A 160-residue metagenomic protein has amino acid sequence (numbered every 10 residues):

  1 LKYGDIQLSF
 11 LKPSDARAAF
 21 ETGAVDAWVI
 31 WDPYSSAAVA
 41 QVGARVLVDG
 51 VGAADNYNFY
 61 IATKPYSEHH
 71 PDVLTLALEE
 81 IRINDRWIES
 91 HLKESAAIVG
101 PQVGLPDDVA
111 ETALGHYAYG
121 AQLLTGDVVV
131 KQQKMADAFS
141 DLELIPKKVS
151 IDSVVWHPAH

Functional and structural regions predicted by a protein language model:
L1-K12, T22-D26, D107, I145-D152: A local structural motif
Y3-G4, E21-T22, I83, Q122-L123: Short, contiguous strand/loop micro-motifs
L8, D32, V51, T112 (+1 more regions): Proline- and acidic/polar-enriched loop/turn elements at helix boundaries
S14-P101: Pocket-lining segment of extracytoplasmic ligand-binding domains
A38, D55-Y57, Y117-A118, V155-P158: Short secondary-structure boundary/hinge segments and terminal tails
T63, T125, W156-H157: Residue-level signal for threonine
E68-L144: Secondary-structure end/capping motifs
D137-H160: Conserved C-terminal helix/tail region of periplasmic/extracytoplasmic solute-binding proteins
